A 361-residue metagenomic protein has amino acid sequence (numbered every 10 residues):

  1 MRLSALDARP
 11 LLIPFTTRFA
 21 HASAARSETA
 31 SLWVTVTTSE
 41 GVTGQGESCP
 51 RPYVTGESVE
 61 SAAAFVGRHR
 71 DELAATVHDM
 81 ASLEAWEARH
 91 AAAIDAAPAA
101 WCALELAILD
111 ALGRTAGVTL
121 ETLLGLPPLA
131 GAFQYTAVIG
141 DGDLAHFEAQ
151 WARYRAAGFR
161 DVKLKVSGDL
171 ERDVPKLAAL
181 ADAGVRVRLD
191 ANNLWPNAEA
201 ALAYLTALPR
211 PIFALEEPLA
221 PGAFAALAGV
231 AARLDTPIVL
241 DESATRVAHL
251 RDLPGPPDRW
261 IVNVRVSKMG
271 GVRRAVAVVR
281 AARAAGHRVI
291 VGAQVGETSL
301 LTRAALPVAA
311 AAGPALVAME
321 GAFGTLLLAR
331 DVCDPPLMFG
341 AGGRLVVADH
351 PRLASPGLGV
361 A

Functional and structural regions predicted by a protein language model:
M1-G56, R330-C333: Structured beta-strand/loop patches that form or line metal/cofactor-binding pockets in enzymes
S4-L6, L11-F15, Q294-A361: Flexible C-terminal active-site loop/helix
A5, D161, A214, I261 (+1 more regions): Residues at the N-termini of beta-strands
T37-S39, T43-T115: Metal- or metallocofactor-binding catalytic centers and their adjacent structured scaffolds across diverse enzyme
R114, V118, I139-A156, L170-V174: Active-site beta->alpha loop and helix N-cap motifs at the rims of alpha/beta catalytic domains
A116-D141: N-terminal small/glycine-rich loop or linker at the start of catalytic domains across soluble metabolic enzymes
A132-H146, V166-S167, N192, P196: Active-site mouth loops of central-metabolism enzymes
L164, L170-A304, V308, L328-V332: Catalytic core of soluble alpha/beta enzymes
